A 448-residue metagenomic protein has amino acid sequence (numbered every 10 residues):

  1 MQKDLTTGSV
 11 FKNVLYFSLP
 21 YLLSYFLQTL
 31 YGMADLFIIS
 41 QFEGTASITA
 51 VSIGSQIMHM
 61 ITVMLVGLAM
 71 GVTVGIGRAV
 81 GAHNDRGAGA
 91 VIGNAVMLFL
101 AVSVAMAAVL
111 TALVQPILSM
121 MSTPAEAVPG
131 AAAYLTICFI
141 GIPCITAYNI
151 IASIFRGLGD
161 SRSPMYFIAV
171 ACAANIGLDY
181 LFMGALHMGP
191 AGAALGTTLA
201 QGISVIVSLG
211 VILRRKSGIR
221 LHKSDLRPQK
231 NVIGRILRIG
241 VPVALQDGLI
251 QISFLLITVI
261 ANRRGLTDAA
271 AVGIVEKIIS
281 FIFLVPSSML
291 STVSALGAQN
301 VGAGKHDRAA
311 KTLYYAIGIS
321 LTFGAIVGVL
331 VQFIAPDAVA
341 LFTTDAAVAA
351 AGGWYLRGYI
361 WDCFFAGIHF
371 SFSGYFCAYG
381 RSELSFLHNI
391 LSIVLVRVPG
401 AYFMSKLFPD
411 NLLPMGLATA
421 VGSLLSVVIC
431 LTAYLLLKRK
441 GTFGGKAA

Functional and structural regions predicted by a protein language model:
M1-S18, I76-P143, A185-V241, G297-D362 (+1 more regions): Short alpha-helical transmembrane segments in multi-pass integral membrane proteins
K12-T73, G77, V241-A261: Signature of the first transmembrane helix
Y16-G32, I137, A171, A200-S204 (+4 more regions): Transmembrane helical elements of multi-pass membrane transporters/channels
Y21, Y25, F37, V74 (+15 more regions): Transmembrane alpha-helix boundary and packing residues in multipass membrane permease domains and related
L23, L27, Y31, I61 (+14 more regions): Residue-level hotspots within pore-lining transmembrane alpha-helices of multi-pass secondary transporters
L30-T49, L118-A125, L181-M188, G248-F281 (+3 more regions): Helix-terminus/linker motif at the lipid-water interface of multi-pass membrane proteins
I48-A108, I145-P164, A271-A335, A366-S385: Small-residue-rich hydrophobic transmembrane alpha-helices
C138-R156, P164-C172, A193-I206, S287-L290 (+3 more regions): Short runs within selected transmembrane alpha-helices of multi-pass transporters and secretion channels
